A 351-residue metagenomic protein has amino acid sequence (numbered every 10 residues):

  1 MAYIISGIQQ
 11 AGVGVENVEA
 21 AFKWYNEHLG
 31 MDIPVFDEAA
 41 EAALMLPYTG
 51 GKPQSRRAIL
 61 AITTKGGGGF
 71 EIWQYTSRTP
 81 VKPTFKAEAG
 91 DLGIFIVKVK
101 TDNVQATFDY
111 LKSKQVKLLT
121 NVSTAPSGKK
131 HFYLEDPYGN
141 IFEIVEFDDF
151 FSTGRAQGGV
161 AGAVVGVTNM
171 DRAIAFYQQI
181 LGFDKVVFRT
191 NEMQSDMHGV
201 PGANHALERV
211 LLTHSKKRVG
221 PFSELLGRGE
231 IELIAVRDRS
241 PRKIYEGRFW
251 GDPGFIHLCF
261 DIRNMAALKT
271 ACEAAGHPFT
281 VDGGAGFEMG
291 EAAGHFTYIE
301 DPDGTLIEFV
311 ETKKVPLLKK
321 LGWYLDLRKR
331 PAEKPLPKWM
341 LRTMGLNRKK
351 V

Functional and structural regions predicted by a protein language model:
M1-F22, D32-E38, L92-V99, E146-I174 (+5 more regions): N-terminal beta-strand motif that seeds the catalytic metal site of vicinal oxygen chelate
S6-E16, Q54-S77, V81-Y110, K130-L134 (+5 more regions): Vicinal oxygen chelate
V13-G67, S113, S123-A125, G166-R228 (+2 more regions): Core segments of cupin and vicinal oxygen chelate
E41-L46, T79-T84, F150-F151, M193-M197 (+3 more regions): A short, acidic/glycine-rich surface segment
E71-Y75, S127-T153: Short, structured interface segments
L118, S123-A125, P201-L212, I234-E246 (+2 more regions): Intrinsic, low-complexity N-terminal interaction/targeting segments
T213, R218-V219, L225-V236, W250 (+4 more regions): C-terminal functional regions that serve as terminal interaction/effector modules
